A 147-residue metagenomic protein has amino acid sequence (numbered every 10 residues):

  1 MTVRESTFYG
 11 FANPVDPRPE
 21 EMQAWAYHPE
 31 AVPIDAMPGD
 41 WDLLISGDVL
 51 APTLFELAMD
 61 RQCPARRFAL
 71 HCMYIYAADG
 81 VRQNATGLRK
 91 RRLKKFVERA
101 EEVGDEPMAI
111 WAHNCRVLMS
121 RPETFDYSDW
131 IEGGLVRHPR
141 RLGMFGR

Functional and structural regions predicted by a protein language model:
M1-R147: Extended repeat-based scaffolds of very large eukaryotic assembly and lipid-transport proteins
